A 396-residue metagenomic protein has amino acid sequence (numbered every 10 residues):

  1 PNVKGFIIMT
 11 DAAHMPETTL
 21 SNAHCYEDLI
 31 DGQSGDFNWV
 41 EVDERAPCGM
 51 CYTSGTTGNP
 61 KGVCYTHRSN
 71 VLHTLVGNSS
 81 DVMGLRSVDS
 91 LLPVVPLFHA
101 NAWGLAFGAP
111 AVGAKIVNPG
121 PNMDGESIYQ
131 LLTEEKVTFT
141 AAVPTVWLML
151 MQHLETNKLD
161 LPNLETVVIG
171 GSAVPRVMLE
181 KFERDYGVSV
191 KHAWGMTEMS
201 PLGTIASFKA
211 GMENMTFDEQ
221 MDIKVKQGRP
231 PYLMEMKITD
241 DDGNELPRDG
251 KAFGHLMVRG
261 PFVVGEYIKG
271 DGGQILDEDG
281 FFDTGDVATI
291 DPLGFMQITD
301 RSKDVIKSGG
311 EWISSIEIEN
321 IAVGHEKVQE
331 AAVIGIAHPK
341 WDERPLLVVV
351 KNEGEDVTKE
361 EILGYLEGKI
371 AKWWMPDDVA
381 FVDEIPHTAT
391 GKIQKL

Functional and structural regions predicted by a protein language model:
N2-E44, Q220: ANL superfamily adenylate-forming
Q33-A46, M50-L92, G104, A114: Conserved adenylate-forming
P47, T53-T56, C64, L91 (+10 more regions): Conserved S/T- and glycine-rich ATP-binding loop of Class I adenylate-forming
V71-S90, F98-T138, H153: Conserved AMP-binding/adenylation subdomain of ANL enzymes
A111-A114, V137-A142, M151-D222, E235 (+1 more regions): Gly/Ser/Thr-rich phosphate-binding loop
T133, T140, G260, G265-E266 (+4 more regions): AMP-binding/adenylate-forming catalytic core of the ANL superfamily
G171, G195, G228, D286 (+1 more regions): Active-site glycine-centered loops adjacent to acidic/histidine catalytic or metal-binding residues that shape
P230-M257, P292-L293, E355-K359, Q394: Conserved beta-loop-beta connector loops within the AMP-binding
